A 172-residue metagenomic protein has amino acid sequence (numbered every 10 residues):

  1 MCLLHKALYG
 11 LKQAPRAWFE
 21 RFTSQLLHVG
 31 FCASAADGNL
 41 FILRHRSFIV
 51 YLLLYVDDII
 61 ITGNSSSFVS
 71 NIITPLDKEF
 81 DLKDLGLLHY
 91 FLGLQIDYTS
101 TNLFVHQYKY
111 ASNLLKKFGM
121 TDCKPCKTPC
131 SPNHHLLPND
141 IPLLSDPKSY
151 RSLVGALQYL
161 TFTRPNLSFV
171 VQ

Functional and structural regions predicted by a protein language model:
M1-Q172: Long, low-complexity, charge-biased intrinsically disordered regions
